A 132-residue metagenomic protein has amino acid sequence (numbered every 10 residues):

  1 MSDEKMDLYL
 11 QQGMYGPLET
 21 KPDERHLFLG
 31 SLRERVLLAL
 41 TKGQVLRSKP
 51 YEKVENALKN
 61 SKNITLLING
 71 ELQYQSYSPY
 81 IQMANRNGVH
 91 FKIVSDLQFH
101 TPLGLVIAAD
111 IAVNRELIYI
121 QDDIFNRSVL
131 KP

Functional and structural regions predicted by a protein language model:
M1-L46: N-terminal, charge-rich interaction modules
P22-F28, G70-S78, L97-G104: Glycine/charge-rich, flexible interdomain linkers and switch-proximal surface loops that mediate coupling
A39-K59: Short, composition-biased local secondary-structure segments
T41-K42, N69-G70, D110: Structural motif
Y51, Y77-Y80: Conserved strand-to-helix beginnings and helix N-cap segments that scaffold or border functional pockets
N56-S61, M83, N87: Conserved, well-folded catalytic cores of nucleic-acid-processing and energy-transducing macromolecular machines
L58-Y74: Extracellular/luminal Protease-associated
I81-P132: Short basic, glycine-rich beta-strand/loop surfaces that mediate nucleic-acid
